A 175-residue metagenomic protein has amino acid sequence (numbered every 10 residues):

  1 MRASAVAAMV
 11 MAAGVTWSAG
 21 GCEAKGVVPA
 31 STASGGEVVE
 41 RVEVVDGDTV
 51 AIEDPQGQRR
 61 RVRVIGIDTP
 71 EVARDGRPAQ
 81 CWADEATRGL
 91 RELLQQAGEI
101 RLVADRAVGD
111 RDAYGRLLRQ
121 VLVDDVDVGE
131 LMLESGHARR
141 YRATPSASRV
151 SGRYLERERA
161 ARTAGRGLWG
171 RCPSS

Functional and structural regions predicted by a protein language model:
R2-S175: Small beta-barrel nucleic-acid-binding modules, primarily SNase/OB-fold domains and secondarily Tudor-like barrels
